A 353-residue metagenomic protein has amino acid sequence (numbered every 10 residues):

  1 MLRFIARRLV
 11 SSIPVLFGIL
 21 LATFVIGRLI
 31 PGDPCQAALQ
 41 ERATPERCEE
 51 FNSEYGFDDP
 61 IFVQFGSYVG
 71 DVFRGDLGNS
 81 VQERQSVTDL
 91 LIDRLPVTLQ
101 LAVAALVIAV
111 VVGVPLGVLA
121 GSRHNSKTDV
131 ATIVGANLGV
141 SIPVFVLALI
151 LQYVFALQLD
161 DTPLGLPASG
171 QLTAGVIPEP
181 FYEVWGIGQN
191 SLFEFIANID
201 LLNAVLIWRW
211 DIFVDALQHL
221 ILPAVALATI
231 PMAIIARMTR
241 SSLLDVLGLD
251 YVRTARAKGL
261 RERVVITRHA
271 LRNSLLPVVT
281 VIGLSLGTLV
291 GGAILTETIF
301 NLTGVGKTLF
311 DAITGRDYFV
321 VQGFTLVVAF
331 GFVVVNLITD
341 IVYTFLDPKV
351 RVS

Functional and structural regions predicted by a protein language model:
M1-L2, D58-V63, D76-T88, G121-H124 (+2 more regions): Short, membrane-interfacial amphipathic segments enriched in basic
M1-P60, T88-I92, L119, K127-F145 (+4 more regions): N-terminal signal-anchor/first transmembrane alpha helix
L2-R3, L95-T128, V144, I177-S353: Alpha-helical transmembrane segments of integral membrane proteins, especially multi-pass inner/plasma-membrane
S12, V72, T98, A102 (+2 more regions): Short alpha-helical functional segments enriched in proximate histidine and acidic residues
V15-G66, F155-I212: Hydrophobic alpha-helical transmembrane segments of membrane transport/permease proteins and related membrane-embedded
Q36, D58-V114: An internal, D/E-rich "acidic patch" concept
